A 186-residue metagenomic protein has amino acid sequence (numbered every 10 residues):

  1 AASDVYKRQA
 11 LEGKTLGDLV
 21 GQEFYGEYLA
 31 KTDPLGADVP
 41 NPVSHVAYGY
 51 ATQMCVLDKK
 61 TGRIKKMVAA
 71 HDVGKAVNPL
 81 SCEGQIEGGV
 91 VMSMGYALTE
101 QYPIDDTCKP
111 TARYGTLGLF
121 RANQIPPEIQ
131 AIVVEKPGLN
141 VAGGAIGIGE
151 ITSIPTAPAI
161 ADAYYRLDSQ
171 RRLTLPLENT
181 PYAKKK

Functional and structural regions predicted by a protein language model:
S3-K186: C-terminal catalytic domains of large/alpha subunits in multi-subunit enzymes
